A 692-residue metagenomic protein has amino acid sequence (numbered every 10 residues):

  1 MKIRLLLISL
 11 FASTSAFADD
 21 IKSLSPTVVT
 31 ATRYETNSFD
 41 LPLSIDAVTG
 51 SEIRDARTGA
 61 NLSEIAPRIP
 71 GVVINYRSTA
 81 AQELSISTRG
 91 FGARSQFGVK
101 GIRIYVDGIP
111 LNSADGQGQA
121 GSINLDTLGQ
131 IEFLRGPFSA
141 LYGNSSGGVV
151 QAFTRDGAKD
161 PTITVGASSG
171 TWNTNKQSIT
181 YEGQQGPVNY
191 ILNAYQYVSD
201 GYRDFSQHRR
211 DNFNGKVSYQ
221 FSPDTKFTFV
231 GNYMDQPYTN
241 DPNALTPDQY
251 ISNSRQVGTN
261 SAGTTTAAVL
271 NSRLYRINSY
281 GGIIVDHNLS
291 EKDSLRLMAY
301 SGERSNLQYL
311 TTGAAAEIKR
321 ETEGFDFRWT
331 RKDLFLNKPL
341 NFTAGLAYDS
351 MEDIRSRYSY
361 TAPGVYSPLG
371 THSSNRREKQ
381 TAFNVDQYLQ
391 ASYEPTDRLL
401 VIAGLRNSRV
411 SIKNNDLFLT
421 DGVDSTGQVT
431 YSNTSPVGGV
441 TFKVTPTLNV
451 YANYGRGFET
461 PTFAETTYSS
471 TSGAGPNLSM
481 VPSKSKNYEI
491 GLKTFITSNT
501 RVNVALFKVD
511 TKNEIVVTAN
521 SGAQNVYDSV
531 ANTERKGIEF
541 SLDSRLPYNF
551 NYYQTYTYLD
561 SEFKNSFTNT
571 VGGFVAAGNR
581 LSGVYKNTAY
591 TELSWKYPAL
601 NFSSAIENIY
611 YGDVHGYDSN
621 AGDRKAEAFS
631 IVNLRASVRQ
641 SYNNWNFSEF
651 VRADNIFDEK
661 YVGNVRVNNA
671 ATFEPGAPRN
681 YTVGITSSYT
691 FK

Functional and structural regions predicted by a protein language model:
L6, Q220, N232, A452 (+1 more regions): Conserved C-terminal beta-signal and adjacent last beta-strands/turns of outer-membrane beta-barrel proteins
L62-I65, S85-R89, I102-V106, Q119-G121 (+3 more regions): N-terminal periplasmic accessory domains that precede and gate Gram-negative outer-membrane beta-barrel machines
S63-I109: Extracytoplasmic beta-strand/coil segments of soluble accessory domains associated with Gram-negative outer-membrane
A93, G101-I102, I109-R135, S479: Short acidic/polar hinge/loop motifs at secondary-structure boundaries that mediate gating or recognition
T162-T164, S169-V198, R203-D241, S272-N288 (+4 more regions): Transmembrane beta-barrel wall of Gram-negative outer-membrane proteins
I284, S294-L307, K443, N449-G455 (+3 more regions): Membrane-embedded beta-barrel scaffold of Gram-negative outer-membrane proteins
L336, E394-V401, N503-D510, D528-D618 (+2 more regions): Gram-negative outer-membrane beta-barrel transporters
K338-D349, E378-T511, T557: Structural signature of Gram-negative outer-membrane beta-barrels, strongest in the C-terminal barrel of TonB-dependent
